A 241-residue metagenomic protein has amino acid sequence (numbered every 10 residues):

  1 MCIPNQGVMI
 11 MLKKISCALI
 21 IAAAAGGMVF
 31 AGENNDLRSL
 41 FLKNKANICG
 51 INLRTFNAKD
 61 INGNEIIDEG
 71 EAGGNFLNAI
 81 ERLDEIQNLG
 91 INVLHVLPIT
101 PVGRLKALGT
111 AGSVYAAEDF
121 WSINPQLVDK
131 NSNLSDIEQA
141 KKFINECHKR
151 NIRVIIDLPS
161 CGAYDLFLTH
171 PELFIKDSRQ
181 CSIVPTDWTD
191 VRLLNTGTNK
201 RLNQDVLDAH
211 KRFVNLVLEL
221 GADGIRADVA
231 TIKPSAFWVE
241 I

Functional and structural regions predicted by a protein language model:
M1-I10: Short, Lys/Arg-enriched N-terminal segments with co-localized hydrophobic residues within the first ~10-30 amino acids
L12-A18: Sec-dependent signal peptide recognition, specifically the positively charged N-region followed immediately by
A18-G26: Bacterial N-terminal signal peptides
V29-A31: Boundary at the C-terminal end of the N-terminal hydrophobic targeting segment
N34-N47, N52-N92, P98-L220, I241: Substrate-binding/active-site clefts of carbohydrate-active enzymes
L97-P98, D228: Active-site beta-strand/loop signature of hydrolases that rely on acidic residues for catalysis
I155, G224-A230: Short catalytic-loop micro-motif centered on adjacent basic/acidic residues
L166, A230-W238: Acidic-and-aromatic substrate-binding clefts and catalytic sites of carbohydrate-active enzymes
